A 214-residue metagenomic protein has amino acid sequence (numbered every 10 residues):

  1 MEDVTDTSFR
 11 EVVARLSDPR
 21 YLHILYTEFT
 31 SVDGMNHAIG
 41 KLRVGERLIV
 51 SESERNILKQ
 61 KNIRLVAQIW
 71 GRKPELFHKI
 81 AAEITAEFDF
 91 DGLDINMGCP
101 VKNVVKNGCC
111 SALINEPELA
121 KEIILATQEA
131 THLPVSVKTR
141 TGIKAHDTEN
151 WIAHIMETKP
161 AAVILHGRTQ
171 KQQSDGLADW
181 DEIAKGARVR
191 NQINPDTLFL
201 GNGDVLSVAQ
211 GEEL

Functional and structural regions predicted by a protein language model:
M1-L214: Flavin-dependent oxidoreductase catalytic cores
